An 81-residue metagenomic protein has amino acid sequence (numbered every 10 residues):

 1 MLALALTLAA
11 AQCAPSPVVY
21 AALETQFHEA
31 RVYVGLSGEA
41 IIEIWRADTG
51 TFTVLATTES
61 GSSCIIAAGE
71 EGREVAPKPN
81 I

Functional and structural regions predicted by a protein language model:
L2-I81: Polybasic/polar functional segments that serve as interface/processing modules
